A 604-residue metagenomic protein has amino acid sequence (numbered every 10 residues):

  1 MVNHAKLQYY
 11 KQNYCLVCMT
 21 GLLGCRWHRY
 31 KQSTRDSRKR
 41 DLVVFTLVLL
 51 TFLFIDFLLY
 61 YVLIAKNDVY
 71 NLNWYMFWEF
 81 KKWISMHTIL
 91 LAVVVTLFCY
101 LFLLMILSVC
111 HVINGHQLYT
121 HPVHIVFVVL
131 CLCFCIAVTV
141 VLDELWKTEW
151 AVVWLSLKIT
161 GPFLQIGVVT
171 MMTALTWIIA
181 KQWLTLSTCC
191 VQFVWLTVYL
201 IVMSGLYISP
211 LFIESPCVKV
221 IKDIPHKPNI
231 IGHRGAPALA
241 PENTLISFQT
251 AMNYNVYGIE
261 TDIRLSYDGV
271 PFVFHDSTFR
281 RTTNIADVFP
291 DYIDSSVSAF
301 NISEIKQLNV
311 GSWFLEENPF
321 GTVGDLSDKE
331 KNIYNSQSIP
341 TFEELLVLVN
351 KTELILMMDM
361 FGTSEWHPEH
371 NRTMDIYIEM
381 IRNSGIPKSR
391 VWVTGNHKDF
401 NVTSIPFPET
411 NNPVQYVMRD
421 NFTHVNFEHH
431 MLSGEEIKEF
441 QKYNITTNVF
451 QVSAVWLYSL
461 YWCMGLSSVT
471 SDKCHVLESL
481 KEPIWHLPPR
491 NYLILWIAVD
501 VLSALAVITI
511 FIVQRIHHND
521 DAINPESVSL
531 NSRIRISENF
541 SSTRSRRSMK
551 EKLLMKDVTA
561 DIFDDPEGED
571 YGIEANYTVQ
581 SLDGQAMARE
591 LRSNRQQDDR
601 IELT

Functional and structural regions predicted by a protein language model:
M1-T604: Phosphate-group recognition and catalysis centered on beta-loop-alpha active-site segments
